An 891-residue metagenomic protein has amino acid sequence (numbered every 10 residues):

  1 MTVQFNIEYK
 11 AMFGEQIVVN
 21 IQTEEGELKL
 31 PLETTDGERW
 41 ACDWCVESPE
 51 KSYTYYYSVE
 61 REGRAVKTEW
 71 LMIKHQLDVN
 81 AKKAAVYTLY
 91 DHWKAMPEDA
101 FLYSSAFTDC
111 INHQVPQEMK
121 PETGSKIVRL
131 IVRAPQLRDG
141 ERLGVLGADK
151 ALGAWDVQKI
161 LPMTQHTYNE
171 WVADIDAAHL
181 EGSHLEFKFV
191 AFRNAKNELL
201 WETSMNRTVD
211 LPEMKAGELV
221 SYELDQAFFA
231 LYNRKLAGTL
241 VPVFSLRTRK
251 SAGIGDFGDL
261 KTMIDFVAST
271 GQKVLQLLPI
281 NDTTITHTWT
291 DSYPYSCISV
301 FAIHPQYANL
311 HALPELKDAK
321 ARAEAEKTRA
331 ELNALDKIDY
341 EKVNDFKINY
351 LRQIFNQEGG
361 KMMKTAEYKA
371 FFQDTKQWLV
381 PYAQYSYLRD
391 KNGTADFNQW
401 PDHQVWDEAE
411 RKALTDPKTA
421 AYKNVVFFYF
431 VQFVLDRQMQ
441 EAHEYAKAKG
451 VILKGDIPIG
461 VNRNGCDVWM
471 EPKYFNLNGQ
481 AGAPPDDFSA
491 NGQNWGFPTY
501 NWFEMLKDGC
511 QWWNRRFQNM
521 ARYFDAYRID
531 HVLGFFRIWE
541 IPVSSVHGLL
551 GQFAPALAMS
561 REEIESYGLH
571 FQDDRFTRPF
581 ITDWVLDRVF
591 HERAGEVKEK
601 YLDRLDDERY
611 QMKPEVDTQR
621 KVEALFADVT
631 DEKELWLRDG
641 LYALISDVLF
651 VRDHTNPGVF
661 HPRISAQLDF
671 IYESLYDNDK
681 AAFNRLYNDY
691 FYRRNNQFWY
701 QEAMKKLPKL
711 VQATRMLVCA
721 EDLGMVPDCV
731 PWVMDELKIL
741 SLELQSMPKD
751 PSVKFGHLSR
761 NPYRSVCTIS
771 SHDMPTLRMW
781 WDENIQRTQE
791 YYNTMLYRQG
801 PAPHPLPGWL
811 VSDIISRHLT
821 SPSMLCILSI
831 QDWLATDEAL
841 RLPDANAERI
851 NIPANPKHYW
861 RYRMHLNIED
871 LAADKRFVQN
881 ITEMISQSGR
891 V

Functional and structural regions predicted by a protein language model:
M1-T2, S125: Eukaryotic N-terminal low-complexity, Ser/Thr- and Lys/Arg-rich leader segments that predominantly function as
T2-E50, E60-A81, Q136-H184, F192-M214 (+2 more regions): Aromatic-rich carbohydrate-binding modules that target alpha-glucans
V66-W70, V86, W93, F107 (+4 more regions): Residue-level recognition of alpha-helical structural elements
K82-P97, K215-F228: Short, surface-exposed secondary-structure junctions/capping segments
L102-R129, D176-H179, T208-V891: Catalytic cores of glycan-processing enzymes that make or break glycosidic bonds
